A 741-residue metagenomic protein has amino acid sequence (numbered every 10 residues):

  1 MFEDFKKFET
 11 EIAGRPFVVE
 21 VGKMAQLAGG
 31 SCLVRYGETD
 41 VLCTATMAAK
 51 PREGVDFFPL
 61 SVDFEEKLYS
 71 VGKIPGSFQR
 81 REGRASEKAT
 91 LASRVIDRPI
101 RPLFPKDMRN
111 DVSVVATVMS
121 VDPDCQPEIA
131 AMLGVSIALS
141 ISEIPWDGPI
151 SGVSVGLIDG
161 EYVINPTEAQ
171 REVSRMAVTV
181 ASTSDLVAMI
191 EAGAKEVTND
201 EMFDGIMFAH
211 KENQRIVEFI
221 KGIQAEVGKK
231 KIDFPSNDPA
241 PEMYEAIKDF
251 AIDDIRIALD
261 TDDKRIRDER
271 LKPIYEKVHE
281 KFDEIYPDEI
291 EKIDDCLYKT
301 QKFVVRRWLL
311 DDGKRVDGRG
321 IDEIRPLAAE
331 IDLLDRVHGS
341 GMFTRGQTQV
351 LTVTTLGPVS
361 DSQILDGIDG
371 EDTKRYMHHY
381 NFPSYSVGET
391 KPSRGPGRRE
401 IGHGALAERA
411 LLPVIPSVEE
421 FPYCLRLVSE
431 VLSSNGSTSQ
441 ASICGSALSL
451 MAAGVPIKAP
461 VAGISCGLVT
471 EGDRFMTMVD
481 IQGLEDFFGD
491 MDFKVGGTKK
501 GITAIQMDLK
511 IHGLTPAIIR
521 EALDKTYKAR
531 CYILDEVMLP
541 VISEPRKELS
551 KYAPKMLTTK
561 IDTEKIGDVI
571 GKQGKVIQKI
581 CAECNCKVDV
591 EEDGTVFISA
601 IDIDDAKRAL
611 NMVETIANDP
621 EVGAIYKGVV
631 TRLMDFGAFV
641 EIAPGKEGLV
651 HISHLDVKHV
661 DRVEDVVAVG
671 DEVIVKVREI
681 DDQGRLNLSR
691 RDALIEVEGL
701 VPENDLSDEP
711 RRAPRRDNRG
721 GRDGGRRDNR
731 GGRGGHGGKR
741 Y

Functional and structural regions predicted by a protein language model:
M1-A48, P235-G370, P554-D568, V576 (+1 more regions): Extended amphipathic alpha-helical scaffolds
M1-P235: Long, basic N-terminal domains or extensions that often function in RNA/ssDNA interaction or organelle/cellular
A28-S113, V118-S120, C125, E191 (+4 more regions): Glycine-rich, flexible beta-strand/loop modules in the N-terminal catalytic cores of phosphate-handling
G30-C32, C125-E143, I331-T354, N435-V455 (+1 more regions): Conserved phosphate/anionic-ligand binding catalytic regions in large, soluble enzymes, centered on
K106-V112, D147-P149, I216-F234, R265-I266 (+6 more regions): Flexible, glycine/charged-enriched surface loops at secondary-structure junctions
A116, A188-G193, F234-D238, D249-L259 (+6 more regions): Short, hydrophobic beta-strand segments
E143-L259, L450-K547: Mobile "lid/hinge" segments at catalytic clefts and subdomain interfaces of large enzymes
Y552-P554, T558, T563-Y741: Single-stranded RNA-binding regions, centering on S1/OB-family and related RNA-binding modules
